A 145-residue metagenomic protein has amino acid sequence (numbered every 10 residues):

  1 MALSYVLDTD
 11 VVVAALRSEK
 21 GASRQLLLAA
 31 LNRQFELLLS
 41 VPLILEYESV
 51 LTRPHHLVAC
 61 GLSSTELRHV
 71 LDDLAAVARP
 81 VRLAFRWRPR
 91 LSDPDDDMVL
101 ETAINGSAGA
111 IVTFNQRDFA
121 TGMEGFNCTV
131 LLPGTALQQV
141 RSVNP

Functional and structural regions predicted by a protein language model:
M1-L39: Short, well-structured N-terminal submotif of metal-dependent ribonuclease cores
D10-V11, P42, R117, T135: Alpha-helix/helix-capping structural signal
A14-A15, R86-S92: Short, flexible loop segments at the rims of nucleotide/cofactor-binding pockets, characterized by
L16-R17, L51, M123, R141: Short, flexible helix/strand-to-coil boundary loops that buttress conserved ligand/catalytic motifs in alpha/beta
L26, V99-L100: Short, hydrophobic alpha-helical packing/hinge segments within bilobed ligand-binding/sensory domains
A29-R86: PIN-domain endoribonuclease scaffold, especially VapC-family toxins
R90, D97, I104-A110, Q116-P145: Acidic, PIN/NYN-like endoribonuclease modules and their adjacent C-terminal/linker elements
